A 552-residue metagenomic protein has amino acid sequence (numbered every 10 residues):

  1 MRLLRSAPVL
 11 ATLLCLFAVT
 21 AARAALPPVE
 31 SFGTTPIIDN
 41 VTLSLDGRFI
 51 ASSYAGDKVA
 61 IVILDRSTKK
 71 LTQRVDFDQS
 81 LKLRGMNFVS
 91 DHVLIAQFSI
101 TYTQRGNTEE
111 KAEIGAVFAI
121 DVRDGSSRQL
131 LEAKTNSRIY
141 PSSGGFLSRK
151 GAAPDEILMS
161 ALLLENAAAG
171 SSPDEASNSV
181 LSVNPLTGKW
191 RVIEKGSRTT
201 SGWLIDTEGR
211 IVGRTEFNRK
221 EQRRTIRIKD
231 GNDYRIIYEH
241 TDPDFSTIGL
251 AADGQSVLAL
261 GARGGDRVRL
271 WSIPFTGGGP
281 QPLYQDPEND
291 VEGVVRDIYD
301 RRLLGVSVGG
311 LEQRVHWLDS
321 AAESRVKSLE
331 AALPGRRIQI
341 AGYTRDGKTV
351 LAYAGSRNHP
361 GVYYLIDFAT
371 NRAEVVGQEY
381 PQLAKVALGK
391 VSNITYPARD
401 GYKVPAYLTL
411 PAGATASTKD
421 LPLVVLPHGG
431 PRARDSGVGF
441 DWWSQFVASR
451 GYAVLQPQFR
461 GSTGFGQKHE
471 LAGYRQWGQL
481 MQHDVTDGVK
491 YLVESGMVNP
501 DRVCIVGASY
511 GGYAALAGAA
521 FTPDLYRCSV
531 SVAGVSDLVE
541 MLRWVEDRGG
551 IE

Functional and structural regions predicted by a protein language model:
P8-A18: Bacterial N-terminal signal peptides
L13, A24-V350, S356-H359, I366: Beta-propeller folds
S201-L204, V315-T415, S436, W442-Q445 (+2 more regions): Non-catalytic accessory segments flanking enzyme active sites
Q382-D501, A508-S509, M541-E546, G550: Cap/lid segment of the alpha/beta-hydrolase catalytic domain
G466-Q467, L516-E552: Hydrolase active-site cap/lid region
R502-C504, C528: Residue in the alpha/beta-hydrolase core beta-strand immediately N-terminal to the catalytic nucleophile
I505-G507, V532: Short beta-strand immediately N-terminal to the catalytic nucleophile in serine-hydrolase-like folds
G507, G511, A515: Gly/Ala-rich beta-loop-alpha elbow adjacent to hydrolase catalytic centers
